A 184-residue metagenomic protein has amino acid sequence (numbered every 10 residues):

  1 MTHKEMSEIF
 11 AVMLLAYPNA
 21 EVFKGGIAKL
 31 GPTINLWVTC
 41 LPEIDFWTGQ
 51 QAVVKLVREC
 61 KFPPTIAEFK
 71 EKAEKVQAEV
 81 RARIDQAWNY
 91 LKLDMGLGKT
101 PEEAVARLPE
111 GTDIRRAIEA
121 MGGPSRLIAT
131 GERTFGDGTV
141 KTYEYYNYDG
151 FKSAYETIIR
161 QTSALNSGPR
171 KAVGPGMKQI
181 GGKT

Functional and structural regions predicted by a protein language model:
M1-T184: Charged interaction scaffolds used for protein-protein
